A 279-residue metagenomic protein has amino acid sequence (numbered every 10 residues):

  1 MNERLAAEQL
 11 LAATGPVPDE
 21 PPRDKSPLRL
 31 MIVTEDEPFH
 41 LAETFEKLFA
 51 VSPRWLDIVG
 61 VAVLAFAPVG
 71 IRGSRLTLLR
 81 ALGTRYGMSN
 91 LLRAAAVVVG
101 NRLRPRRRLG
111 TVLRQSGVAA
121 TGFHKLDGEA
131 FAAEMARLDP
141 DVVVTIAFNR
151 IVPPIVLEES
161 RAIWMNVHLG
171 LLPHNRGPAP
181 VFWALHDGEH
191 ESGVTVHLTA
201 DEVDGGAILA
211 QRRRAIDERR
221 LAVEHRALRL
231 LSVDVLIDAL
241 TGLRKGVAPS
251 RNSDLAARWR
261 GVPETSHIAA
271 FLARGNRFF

Functional and structural regions predicted by a protein language model:
N2-F279: One-carbon transfer enzymes
